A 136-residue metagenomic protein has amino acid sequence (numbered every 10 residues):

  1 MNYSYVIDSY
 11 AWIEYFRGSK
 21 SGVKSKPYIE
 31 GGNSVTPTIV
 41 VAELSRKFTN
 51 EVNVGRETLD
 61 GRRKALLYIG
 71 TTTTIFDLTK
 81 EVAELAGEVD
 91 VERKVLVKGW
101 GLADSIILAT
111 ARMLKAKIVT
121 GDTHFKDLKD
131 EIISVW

Functional and structural regions predicted by a protein language model:
M1-I39, N50-A65: Short, well-structured N-terminal submotif of metal-dependent ribonuclease cores
M1-N2, L108-W136: Acidic, PIN/NYN-like endoribonuclease modules and their adjacent C-terminal/linker elements
W12-I13, V41-L44, F125-K126: A generic structural signal for short hydrophobic patches within well-formed alpha-helices
N33, T74, E131-I133: Conserved beta-strand segments of alpha/beta enzyme cores
I39, S45-E88: Active-site-proximal, substrate-binding regions of enzyme catalytic domains and RNA-binding/basic surfaces
E51-R56, R93-K94, S134-W136: Short, hinge-like loop/turn segments at secondary-structure boundaries
T74-K117: Active-site neighborhoods of divalent-metal-dependent phosphate/nucleic-acid chemistry enzymes
